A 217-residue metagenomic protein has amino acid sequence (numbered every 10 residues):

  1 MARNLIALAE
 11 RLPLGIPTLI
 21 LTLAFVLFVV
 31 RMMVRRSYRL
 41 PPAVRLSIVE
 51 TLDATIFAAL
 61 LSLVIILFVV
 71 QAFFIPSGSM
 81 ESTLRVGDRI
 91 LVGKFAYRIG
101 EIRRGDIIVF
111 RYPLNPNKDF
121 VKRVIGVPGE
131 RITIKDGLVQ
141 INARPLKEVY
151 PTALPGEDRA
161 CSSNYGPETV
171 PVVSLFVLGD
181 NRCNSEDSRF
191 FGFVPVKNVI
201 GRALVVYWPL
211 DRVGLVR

Functional and structural regions predicted by a protein language model:
A2-S47, Q71-F74, E81-R217: Soluble "head" domains of membrane/secretory-pathway proteins
A43-V70, F74: Internal/C-terminal transmembrane anchor helices
